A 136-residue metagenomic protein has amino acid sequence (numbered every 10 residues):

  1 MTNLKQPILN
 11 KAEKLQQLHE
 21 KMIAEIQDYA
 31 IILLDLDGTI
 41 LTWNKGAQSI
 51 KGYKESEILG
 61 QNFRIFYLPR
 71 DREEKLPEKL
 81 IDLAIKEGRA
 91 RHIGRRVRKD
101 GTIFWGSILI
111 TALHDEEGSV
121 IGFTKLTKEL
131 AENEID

Functional and structural regions predicted by a protein language model:
M1-Y29, L33, T124-D136: PAS-family sensory modules
L18, R70-T102: Terminal output helix/cap of sensory domains in signal transduction proteins
D28-I32, D37-T39, I93: Sensory-domain cores of signal-transduction modules, predominantly PAS/LOV
L34, I93, V97, I108-T111 (+1 more regions): PAS-family sensory domains
D37, L41, K45-S49, Q61: PAS/LOV sensory domain surfaces, especially short acidic/polar patches at coil-to-helix junctions
A47-I58, E116-E117: PAS/PAS-like sensory domain cap-loop motif
E57-D71: PAS-family sensory/regulatory domains
I108-F123, K128-E132: Short loop/turn elements at sensory-signaling interfaces that couple input to output
